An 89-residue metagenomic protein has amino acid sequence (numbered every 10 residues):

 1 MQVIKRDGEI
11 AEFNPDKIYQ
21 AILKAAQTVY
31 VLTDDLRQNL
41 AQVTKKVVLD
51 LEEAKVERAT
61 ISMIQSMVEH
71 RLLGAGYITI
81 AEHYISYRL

Functional and structural regions predicted by a protein language model:
M1-L89: Long, C-terminal-biased catalytic regions of enzyme "large/alpha" subunits
